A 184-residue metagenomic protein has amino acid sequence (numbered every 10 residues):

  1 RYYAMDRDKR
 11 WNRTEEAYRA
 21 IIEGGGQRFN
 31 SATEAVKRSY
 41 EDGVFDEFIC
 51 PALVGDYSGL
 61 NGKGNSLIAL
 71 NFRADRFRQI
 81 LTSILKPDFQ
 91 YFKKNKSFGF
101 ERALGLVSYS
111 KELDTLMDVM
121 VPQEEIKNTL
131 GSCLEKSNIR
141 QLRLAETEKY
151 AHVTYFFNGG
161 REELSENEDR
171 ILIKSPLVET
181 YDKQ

Functional and structural regions predicted by a protein language model:
R1-Q184: Feature captures the catalytic ectodomains and active-site-proximal regions of enzymes that hydrolyze or transfer
